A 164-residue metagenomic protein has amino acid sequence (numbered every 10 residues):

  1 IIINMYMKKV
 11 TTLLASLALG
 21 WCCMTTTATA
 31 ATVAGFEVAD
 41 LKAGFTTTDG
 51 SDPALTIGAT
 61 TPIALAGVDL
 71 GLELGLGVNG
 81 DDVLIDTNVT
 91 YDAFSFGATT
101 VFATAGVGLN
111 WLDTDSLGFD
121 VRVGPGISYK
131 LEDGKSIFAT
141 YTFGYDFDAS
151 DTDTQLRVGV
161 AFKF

Functional and structural regions predicted by a protein language model:
I1-V38: Cleavable N-terminal export/targeting peptides
I3, M7-K8, G20, L41 (+4 more regions): Generic cytosolic/nucleocytoplasmic N-terminal low-complexity/intrinsically disordered segments
T26-V78, K163: Short glycine/proline- and aromatic-enriched beta-strand/turn motifs that initiate or cap beta-hairpins
F36, T48-A54, G80-L84, T114-D120 (+1 more regions): Transmembrane beta-barrel outer-membrane domains
I57, T152-F164: Outer-membrane beta-barrel "beta-signal"
G58-G124, Y129-D133, F162: Gram-negative (and chloroplast) outer-membrane scaffold detector with strong preference for beta-barrel transmembrane
K135, G144-S150: Short, exposed beta-strand-loop hairpins at the edges of beta-sheets in extracellular/periplasmic proteins
T140-T142: C-terminal binding/interaction regions
